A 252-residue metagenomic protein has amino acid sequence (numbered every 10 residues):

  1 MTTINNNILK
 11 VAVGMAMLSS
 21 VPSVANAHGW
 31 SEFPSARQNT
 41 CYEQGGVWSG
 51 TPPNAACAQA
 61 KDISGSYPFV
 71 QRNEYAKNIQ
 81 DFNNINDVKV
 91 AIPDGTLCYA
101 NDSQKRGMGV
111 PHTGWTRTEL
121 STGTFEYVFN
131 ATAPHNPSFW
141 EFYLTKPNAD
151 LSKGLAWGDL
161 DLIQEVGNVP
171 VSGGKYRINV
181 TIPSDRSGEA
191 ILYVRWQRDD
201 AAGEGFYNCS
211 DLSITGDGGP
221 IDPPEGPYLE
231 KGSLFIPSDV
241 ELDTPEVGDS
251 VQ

Functional and structural regions predicted by a protein language model:
T2-V11: Bacterial N-terminal signal peptides that target proteins for export
A12-S20: Bacterial N-terminal signal peptides
V21-A27: Sec/Tat signal peptide C-region and signal peptidase I cleavage site
H28-H135, F139-Y143, P147-K153: N-terminal "mature-chain" segments and other terminal, solvent-exposed stretches
N130, I178-R186: Short, hydrophobic beta-strand segments
Y143-T145, R186-A201: Internal, hydrophobic beta-strand segments that form the core of beta-sheet-rich folds
G154-T181: Extracellular carbohydrate recognition and processing domains and analogous Trp-centered ligand-binding platforms
D217-Q252: Ser/Thr/Gly/Pro-rich low-complexity, disordered linker/stalk segments of secreted and cell-surface proteins
